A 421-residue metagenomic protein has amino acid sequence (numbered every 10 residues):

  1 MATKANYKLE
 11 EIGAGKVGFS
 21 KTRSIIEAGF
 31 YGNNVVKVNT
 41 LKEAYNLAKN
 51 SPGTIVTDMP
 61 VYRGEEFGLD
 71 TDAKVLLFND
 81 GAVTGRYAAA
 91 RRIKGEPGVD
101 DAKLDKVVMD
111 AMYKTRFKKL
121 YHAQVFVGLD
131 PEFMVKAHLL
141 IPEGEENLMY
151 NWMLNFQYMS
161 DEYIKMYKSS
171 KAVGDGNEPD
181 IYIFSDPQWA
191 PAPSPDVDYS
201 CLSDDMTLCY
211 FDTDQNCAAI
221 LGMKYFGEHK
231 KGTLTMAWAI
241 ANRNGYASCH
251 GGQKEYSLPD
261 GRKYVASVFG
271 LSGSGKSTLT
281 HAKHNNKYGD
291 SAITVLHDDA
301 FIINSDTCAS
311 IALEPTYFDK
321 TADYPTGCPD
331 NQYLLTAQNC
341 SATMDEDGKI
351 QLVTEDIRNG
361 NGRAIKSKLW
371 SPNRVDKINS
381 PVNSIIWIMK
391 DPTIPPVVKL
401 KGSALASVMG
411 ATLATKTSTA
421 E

Functional and structural regions predicted by a protein language model:
A2-D72, A342-E421: Conserved NTP phosphate-binding and transfer environment spanning the P-loop NTPase/kinase superfamily
A2-M223: Long, basic/Gly/Ser/Thr-rich N-terminal segments that mediate initial subcellular attachment or targeting
A123, G245-Y256, I293-A300: A short glycine-rich, hydrophobically flanked beta-strand micro-motif that places a catalytic Asp/Glu for divalent metal
L129, D212-Q215, Y256-G261, N304-A309 (+2 more regions): Short acidic-glycine loop/turn motifs at beta-strand connectors
D130-P131, G227, S274-K276, Y288 (+3 more regions): Flexible loop/turn segments at secondary-structure boundaries
G227-L258: N-terminal pre-Walker A segment at the start of P-loop NTPase domains
L258-Y288: Glycine-rich phosphate-binding P-loop
S291-A364: Conserved nucleotide-sensing/catalytic segment adjacent to the nucleotide-binding pocket in NTP-handling enzymes
